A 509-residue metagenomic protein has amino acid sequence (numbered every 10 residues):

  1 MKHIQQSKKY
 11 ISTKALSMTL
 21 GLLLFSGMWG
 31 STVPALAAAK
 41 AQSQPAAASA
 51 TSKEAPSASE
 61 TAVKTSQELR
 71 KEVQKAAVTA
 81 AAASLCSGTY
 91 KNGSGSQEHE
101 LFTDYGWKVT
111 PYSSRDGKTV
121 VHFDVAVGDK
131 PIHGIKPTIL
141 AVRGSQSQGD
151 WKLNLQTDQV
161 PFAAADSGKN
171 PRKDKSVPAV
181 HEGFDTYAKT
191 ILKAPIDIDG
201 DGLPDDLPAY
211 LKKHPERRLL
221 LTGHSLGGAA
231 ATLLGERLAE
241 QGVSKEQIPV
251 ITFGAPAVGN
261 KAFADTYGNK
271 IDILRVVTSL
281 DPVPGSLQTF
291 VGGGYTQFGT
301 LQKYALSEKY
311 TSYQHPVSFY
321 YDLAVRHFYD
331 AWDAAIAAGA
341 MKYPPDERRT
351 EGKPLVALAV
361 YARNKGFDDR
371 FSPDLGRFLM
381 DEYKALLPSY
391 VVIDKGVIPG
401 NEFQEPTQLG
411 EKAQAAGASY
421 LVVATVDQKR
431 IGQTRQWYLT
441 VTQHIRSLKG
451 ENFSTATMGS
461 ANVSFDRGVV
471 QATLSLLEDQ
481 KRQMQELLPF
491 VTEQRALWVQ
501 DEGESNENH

Functional and structural regions predicted by a protein language model:
M1-S12: N-terminal secretory signal peptides that target proteins for export/translocation
F25-A35: C-terminal segment of classical bacterial N-terminal signal peptides
K108-T222, A239-Q247, D265-D272, F290-G293 (+2 more regions): A conserved cap/lid and substrate-binding interface adjacent to the catalytic center of lipid-processing enzymes
G223, G227, A231: Gly/Ala-rich beta-loop-alpha elbow adjacent to hydrolase catalytic centers
Q247-I336: The feature captures the conserved acid-bearing segment of alpha/beta-hydrolase catalytic domains
A257, K342-Y390, P489-H509: A structural "domain/chain start" motif
L386-K429: Short, solvent-exposed, polar/charged sequence segments at loop or secondary-structure edges
I445-E502: Short secondary-structure boundary motifs at beta->alpha junctions and helix caps
